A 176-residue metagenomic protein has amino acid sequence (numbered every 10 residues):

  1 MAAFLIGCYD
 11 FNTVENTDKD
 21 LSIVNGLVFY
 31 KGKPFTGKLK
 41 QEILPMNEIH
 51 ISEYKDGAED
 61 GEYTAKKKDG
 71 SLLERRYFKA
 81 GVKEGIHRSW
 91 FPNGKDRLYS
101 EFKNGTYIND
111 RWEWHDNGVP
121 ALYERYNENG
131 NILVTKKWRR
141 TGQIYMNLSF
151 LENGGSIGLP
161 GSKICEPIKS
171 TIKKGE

Functional and structural regions predicted by a protein language model:
L5-E176: Glycine/tyrosine- and acidic-biased, solvent-exposed loop/turn segments at the edges of beta-strands
